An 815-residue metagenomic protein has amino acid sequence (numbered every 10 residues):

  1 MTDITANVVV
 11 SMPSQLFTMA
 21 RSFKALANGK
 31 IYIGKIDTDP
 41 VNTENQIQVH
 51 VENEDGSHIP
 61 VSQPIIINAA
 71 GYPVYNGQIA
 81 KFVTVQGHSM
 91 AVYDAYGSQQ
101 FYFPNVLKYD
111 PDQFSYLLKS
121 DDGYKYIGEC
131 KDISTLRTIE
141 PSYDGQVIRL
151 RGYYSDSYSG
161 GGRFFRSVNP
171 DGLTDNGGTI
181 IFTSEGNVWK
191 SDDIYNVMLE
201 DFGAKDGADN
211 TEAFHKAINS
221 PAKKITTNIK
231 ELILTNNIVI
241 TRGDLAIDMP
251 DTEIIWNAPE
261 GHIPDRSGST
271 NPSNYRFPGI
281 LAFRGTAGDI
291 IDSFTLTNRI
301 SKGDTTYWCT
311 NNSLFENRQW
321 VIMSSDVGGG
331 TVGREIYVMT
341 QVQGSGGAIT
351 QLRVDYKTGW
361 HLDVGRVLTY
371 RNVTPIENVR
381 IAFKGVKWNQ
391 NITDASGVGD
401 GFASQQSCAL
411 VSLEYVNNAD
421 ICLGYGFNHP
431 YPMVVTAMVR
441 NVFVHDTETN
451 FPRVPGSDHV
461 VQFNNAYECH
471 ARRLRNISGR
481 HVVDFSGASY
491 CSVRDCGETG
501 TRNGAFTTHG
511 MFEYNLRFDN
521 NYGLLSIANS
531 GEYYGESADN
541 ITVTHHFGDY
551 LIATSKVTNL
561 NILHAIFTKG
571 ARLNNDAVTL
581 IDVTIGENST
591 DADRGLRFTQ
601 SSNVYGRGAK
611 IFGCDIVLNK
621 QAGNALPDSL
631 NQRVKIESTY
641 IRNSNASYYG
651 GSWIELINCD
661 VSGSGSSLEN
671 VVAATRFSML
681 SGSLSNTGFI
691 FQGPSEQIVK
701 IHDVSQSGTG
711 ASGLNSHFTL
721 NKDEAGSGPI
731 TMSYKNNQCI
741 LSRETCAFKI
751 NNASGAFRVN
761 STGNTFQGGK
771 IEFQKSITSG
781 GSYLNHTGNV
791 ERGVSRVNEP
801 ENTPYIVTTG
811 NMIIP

Functional and structural regions predicted by a protein language model:
M1-Q113, D121-S157, G203-A204, A208-T235 (+2 more regions): N-terminal assembly/attachment segments of tailed bacteriophage virion structural proteins
T2, S120-Y143, L150-S157, I255-I349 (+1 more regions): Autoprocessing Asn-cyclization modules and mimics
Y154-G160, F164-T179, T183, N187-Y195 (+13 more regions): Extracellular beta-strand-rich, repetitive "passenger/adhesive" scaffolds that bind or process carbohydrates
V168-N176, K224, N236-N257, R371-G385 (+1 more regions): Beta-solenoid repeat scaffold
T174-I194, T270-I300, G329-C408: Small/polar beta-strand repeat architecture
T235-N236, W256-E260, Q390-S396, H429-V435 (+15 more regions): Short glycine/acidic-rich loop motifs that flank beta-strands on beta-rich extracellular proteins
Y275, Y370-A382, A409-G424, M438-T447 (+16 more regions): Surface-exposed loop/turn motifs in large extracellular/passenger domains
Q319-G346, G385-G497, G510: Right-handed parallel beta-helix
